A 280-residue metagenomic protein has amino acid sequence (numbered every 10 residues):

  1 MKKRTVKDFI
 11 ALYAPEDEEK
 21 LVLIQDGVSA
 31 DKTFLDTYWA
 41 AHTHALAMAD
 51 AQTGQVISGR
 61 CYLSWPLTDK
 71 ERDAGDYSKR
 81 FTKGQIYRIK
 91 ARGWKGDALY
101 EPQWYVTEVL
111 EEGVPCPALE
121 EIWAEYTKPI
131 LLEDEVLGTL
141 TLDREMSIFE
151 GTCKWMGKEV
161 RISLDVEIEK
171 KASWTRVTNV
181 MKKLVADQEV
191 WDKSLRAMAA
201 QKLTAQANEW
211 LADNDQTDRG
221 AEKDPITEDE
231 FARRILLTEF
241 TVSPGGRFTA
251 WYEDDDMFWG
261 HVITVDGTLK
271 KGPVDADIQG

Functional and structural regions predicted by a protein language model:
K2-A51: Structural detector for short beta-strands of small beta-barrel domains
K2-L12, E125, N214-S243: Negatively charged, low-complexity tracts enriched in Asp/Glu with abundant Ser/Thr
A41-L46, D50-D73: Short, structured beta-strand/loop micro-motifs enriched in basic residues and often containing a Trp
K70-K90: Short nucleic-acid-contacting surface segments enriched for D/E, G, S/T with interspersed K/R
K90-E125: OB-fold/S1-family single-stranded nucleic acid-binding modules
E135-K170: Structured, charged N-terminal subsegments at the starts of enzyme catalytic cores and at intra-chain domain/subunit
I162-F231: Long, charge-rich alpha-helical interaction segments
T227-G280: C-terminal structured interaction module
